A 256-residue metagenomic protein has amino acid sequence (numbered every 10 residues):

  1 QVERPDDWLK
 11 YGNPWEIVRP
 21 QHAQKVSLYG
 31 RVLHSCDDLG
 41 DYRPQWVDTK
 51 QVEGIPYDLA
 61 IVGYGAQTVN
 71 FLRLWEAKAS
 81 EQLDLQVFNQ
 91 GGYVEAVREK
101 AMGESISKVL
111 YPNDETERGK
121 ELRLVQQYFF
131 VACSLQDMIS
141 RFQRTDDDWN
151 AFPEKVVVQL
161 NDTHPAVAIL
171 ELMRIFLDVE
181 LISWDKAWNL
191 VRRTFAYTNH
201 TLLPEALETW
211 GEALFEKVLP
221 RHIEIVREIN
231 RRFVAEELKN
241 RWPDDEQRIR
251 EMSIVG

Functional and structural regions predicted by a protein language model:
Q1-G256: A conserved ligand/cofactor-binding region detector
